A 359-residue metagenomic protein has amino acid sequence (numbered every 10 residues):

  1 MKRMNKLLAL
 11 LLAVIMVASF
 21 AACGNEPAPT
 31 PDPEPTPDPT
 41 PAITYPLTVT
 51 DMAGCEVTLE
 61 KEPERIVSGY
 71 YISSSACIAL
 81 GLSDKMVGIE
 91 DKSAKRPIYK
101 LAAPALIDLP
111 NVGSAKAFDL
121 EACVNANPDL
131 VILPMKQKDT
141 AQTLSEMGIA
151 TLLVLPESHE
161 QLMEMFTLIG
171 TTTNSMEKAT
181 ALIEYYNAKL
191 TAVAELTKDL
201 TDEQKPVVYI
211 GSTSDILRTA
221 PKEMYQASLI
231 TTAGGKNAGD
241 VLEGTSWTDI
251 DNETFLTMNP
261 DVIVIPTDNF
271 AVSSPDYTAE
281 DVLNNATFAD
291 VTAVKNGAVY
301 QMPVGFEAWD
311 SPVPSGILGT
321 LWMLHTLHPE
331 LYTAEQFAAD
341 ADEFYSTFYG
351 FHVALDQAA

Functional and structural regions predicted by a protein language model:
M1-L11: Bacterial N-terminal signal peptides that target proteins for export
S19-P33: Bacterial lipoprotein signal-peptidase II cleavage site
P46-V49, E56-T58, T140-R218, G239-V241 (+2 more regions): Extracytoplasmic substrate-binding proteins
R65-G69, K85-E90, N111, L130-P134 (+5 more regions): Structural recognition of the beta-strand scaffold that forms the well-ordered cores of secreted hydrolase catalytic
S68-A126, L130-K136: A short, structured surface patch at a secondary-structure boundary
V112-A115, L120-L133, I149, D251-D268: Proline-aspartate-enriched helix->loop->beta-strand connector
A220-D290: Flexible, glycine-rich surface segments
